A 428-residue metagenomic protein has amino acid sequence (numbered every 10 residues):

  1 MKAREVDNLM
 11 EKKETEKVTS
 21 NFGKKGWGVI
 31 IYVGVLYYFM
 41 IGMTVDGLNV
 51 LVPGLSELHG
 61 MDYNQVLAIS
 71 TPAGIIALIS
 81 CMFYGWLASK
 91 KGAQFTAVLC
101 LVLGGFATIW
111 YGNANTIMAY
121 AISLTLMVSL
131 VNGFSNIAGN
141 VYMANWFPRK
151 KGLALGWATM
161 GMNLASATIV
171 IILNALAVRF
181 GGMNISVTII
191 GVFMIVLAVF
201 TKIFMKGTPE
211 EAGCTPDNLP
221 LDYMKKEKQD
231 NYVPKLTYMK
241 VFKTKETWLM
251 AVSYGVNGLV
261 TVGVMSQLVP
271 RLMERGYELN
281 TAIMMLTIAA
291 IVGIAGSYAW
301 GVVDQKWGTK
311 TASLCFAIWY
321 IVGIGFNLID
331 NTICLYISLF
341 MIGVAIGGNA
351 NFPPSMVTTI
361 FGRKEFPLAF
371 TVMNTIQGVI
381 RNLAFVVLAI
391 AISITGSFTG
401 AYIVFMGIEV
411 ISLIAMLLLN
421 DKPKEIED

Functional and structural regions predicted by a protein language model:
G28-Y63, S80, Y84, I169-V170 (+1 more regions): Extracytoplasmic
V45-L55, M239-S297: Extracytoplasmic gate region of multi-pass secondary transporters
S80-G92, G296-G308, I392-S393: Helix-to-loop junctions at the C-terminal end of transmembrane segments in multipass secondary transporters
V102-N115, W319-D330: C-terminal ends and interior cores of transmembrane alpha-helices in multi-pass membrane transporters/permeases
M118-F134, C334-G348: Hydrophobic core of transmembrane alpha-helices in multi-pass small-molecule transporters, especially MFS/SLC-type
G133-F147, G348-F361: Intracellular juxtamembrane helix-capping segments at the cytosolic ends of symmetry-related transmembrane helices
S166, I360-T395: A late C-terminal transmembrane helix in Major Facilitator Superfamily
T287-V292, G296, D304-M356: C-terminal transmembrane helical hairpin of 12-TM major facilitator-type secondary transporters
